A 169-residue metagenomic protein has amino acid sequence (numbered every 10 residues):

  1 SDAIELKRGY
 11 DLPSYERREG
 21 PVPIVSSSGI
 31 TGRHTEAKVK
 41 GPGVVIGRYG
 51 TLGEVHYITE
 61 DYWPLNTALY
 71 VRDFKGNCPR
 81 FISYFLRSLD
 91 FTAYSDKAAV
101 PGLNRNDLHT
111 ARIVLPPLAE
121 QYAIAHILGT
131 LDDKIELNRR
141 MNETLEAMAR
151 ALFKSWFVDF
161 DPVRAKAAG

Functional and structural regions predicted by a protein language model:
S1-I24, T110, V114-F160: Non-catalytic DNA-recognition/assembly elements of restriction-modification systems
S26-F91, D96-V100, N104-L108: A short beta-sheet element
I46, D132, P162-R164: Generic N-terminal leader/processing signal
T67, F160-D161: Short, isolated positions within intrinsically disordered regulatory regions of eukaryotic proteins
A165-G169: Accessory (non-catalytic) regions of SAM-dependent nucleic-acid methyltransferases and partner specificity/recognition
